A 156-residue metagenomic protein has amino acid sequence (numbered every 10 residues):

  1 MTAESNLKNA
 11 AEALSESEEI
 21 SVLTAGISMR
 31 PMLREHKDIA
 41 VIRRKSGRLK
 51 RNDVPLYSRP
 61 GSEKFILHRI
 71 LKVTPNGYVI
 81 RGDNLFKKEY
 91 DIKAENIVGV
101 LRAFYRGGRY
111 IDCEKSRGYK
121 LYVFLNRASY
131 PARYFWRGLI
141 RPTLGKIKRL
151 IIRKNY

Functional and structural regions predicted by a protein language model:
M1-S5, R153-Y156: Short, low-complexity, intrinsically disordered N-terminal peptides in bacterial proteins
T2-F86: Feature for secretory/organellar precursors and membrane-associated catalytic proteins
S58, S62-Y156: Acidic/glycine-rich C-terminal interaction modules and beta/coil loop segments that lie outside canonical DNA-binding
